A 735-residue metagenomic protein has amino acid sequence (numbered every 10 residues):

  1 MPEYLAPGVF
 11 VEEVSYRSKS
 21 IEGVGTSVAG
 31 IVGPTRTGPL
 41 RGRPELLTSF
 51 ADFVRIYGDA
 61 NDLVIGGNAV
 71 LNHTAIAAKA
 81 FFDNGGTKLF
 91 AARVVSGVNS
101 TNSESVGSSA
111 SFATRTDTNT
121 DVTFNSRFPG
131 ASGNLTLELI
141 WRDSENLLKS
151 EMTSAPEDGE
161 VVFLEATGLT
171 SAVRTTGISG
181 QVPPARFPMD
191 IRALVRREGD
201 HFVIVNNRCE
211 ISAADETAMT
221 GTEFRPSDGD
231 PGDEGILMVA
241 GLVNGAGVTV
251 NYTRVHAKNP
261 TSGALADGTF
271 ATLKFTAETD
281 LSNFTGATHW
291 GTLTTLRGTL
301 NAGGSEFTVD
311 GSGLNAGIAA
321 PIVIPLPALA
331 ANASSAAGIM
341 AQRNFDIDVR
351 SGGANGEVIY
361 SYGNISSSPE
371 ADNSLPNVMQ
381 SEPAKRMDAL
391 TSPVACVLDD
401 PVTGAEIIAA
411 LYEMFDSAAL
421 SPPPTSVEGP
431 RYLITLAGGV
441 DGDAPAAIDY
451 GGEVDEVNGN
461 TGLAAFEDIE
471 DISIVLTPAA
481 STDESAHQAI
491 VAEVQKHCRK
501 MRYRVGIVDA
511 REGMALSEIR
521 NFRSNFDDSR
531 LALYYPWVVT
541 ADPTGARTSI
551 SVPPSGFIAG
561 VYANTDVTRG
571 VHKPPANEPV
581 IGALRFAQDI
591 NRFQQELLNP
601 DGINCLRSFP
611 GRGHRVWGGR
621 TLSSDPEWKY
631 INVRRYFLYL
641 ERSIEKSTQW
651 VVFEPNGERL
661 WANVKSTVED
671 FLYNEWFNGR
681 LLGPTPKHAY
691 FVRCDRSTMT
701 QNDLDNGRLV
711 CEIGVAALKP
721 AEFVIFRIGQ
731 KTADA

Functional and structural regions predicted by a protein language model:
M1-G130, G168, N244-G247, N259-P260 (+8 more regions): Structured, hydrophobic secondary-structure cores that serve as assembly/anchoring elements
A51-D62, S100, S108-N373, V475: Extended, beta-strand-rich, solvent-exposed assembly scaffolds of outer structural proteins
A213, L265, E278, R386 (+5 more regions): Intrinsically disordered, low-complexity regulatory regions of eukaryotic regulatory proteins
E370, L375-V378, R386-M387: E2/UBC-UEV (E2-variant) core
R386-G459: Long, low-complexity, polar/charged, intrinsically disordered or flexibly structured peripheral segments
